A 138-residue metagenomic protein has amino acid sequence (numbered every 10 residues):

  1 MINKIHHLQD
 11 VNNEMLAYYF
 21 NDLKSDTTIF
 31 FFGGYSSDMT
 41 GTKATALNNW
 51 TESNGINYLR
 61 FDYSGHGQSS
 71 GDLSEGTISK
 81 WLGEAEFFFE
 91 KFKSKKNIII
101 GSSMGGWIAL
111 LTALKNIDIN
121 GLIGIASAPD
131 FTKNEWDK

Functional and structural regions predicted by a protein language model:
M1-K24: N-terminal cap/lid segment of alpha/beta-hydrolase-fold proteins
D26-G34: Short beta-strand element of the alpha/beta-hydrolase
Y35-T42: Short substrate-entry loop that stabilizes the transition state in hydrolases
A44-S70: Conserved alpha/beta-hydrolase
H66-F92: Catalytic nucleophile-loop/oxyanion-hole region of alpha/beta-hydrolase and closely related hydrolase-like folds
I99-G101, I125: Short beta-strand immediately N-terminal to the catalytic nucleophile in serine-hydrolase-like folds
G101-A109: Gly/Ala-rich beta-loop-alpha elbow adjacent to hydrolase catalytic centers
K115-K138: Hydrolase active-site cap/lid region
